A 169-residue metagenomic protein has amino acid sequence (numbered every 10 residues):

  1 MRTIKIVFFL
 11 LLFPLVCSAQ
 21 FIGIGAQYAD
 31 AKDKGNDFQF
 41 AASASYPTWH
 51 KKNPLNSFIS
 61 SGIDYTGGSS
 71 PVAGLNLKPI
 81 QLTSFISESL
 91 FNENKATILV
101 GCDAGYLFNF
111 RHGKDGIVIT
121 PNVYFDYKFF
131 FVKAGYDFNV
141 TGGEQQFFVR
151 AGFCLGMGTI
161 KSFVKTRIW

Functional and structural regions predicted by a protein language model:
M1-G23: Bacterial Sec-dependent N-terminal signal peptides
A19-I63: Short glycine/proline- and aromatic-enriched beta-strand/turn motifs that initiate or cap beta-hairpins
A19-Q20, W49-S57, I86-I98, G113 (+1 more regions): Short loop/turn motifs that connect adjacent beta-strands in outer-membrane beta-barrel proteins
Q27-D33, P47-W49, G62-V72, S89-F91 (+3 more regions): Sequence/structural signature of outer-membrane beta-barrel proteins
K34-F40, P71-I80, A96-I98, D115-I119 (+2 more regions): Residues that define the transmembrane beta-barrel architecture of outer-membrane proteins
F40-A42, Q146-W169: Outer-membrane beta-barrel "beta-signal"
S45-K51, T83-F91, Y124-F130, G152-G158: Structural signature of outer-membrane beta-barrel channels/translocons
F129-L155: A cross-taxonomic marker for long C-terminal extensions/tails that follow the last structured domain
